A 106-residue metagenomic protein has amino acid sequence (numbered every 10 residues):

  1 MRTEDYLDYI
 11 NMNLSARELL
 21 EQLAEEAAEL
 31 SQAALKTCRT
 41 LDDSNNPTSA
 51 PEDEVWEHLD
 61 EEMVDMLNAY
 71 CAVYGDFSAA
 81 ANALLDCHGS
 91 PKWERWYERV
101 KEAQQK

Functional and structural regions predicted by a protein language model:
M1-K106: Flexible "arm" and connector segments at domain edges
